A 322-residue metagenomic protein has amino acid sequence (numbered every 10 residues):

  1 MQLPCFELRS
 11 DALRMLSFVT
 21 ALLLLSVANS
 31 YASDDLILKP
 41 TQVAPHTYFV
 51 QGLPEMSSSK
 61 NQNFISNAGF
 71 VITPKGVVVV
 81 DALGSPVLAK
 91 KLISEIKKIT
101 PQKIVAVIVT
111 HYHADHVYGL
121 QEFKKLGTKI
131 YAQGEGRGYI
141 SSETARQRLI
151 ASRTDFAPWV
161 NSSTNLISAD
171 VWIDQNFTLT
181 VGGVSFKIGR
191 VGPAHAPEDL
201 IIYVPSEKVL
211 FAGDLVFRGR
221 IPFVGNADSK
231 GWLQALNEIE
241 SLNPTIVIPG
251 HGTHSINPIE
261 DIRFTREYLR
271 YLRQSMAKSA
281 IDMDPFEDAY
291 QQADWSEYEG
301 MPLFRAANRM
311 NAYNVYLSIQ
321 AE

Functional and structural regions predicted by a protein language model:
Q2-F18: Bacterial N-terminal signal peptides that target proteins for export
L16-V27: Bacterial N-terminal signal peptides
D34-V43, R137-V191, P197, P205-S206 (+2 more regions): Metallo-beta-lactamase
P45-E95, L200-A212: Conserved beta-strand hairpin/beta-sheet module of binuclear metal-dependent hydrolase folds, prominently
I72-V78, P86-A132, L242: Active-site metal-binding motif and surrounding structural segment of the metallo-beta-lactamase
V80-A82, V105-H113, Y131-G134, V191 (+2 more regions): Active-site neighborhood of phospho(di)ester-bond hydrolases with catalytic His/Asp-centered motifs
G231-D284: Divalent-metal (often Zn2+) His-rich catalytic cores of metallo-beta-lactamase-fold enzymes
I281-E322: C-terminal regulatory/interaction regions
